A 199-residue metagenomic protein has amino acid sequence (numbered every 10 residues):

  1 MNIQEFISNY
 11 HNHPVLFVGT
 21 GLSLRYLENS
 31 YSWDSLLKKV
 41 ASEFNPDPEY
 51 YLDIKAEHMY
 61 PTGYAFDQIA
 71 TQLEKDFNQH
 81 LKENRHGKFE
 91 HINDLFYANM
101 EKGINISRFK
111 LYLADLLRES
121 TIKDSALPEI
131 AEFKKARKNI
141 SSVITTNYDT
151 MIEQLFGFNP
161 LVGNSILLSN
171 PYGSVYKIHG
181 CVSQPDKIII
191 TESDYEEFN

Functional and structural regions predicted by a protein language model:
M1-N199: Conserved catalytic-core helix/loop/strand module for nucleotide-ribose chemistry
